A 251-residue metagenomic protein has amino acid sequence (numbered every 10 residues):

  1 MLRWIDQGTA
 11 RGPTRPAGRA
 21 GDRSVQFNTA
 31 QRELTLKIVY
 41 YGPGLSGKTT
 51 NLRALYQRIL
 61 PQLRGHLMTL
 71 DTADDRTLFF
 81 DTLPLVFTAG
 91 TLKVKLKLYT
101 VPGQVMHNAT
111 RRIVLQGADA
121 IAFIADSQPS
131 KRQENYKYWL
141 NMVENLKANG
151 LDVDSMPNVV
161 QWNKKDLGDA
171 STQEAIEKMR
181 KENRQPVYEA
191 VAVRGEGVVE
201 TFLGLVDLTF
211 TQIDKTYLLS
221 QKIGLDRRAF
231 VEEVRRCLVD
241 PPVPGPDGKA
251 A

Functional and structural regions predicted by a protein language model:
D22-L70: Conserved G1/Walker A P-loop phosphate-binding module
L45, Q104-V105, Q128-S130, K164-G168 (+1 more regions): Conserved nucleotide-binding/hydrolysis micro-motifs of P-loop NTPases
M68-M106: Switch I (G2) and immediately adjacent beta-strands of P-loop GTPase domains
K97-T100, A122-D126, V160-N163, E189: Conserved beta-strand segments of the P-loop GTPase G domain that flank and frequently precede/overlap
N108-P129: Inter-motif core of Ras-like GTPase G domains
S127-N183: Conserved C-terminal guanine-recognition region of P-loop GTPase G domains, centered on the G4
D166-L218: Canonical P-loop GTPase G-domain recognition
E196, D207-A251: C-terminal-of-GTPase-core extension/linker across diverse P-loop GTPases
